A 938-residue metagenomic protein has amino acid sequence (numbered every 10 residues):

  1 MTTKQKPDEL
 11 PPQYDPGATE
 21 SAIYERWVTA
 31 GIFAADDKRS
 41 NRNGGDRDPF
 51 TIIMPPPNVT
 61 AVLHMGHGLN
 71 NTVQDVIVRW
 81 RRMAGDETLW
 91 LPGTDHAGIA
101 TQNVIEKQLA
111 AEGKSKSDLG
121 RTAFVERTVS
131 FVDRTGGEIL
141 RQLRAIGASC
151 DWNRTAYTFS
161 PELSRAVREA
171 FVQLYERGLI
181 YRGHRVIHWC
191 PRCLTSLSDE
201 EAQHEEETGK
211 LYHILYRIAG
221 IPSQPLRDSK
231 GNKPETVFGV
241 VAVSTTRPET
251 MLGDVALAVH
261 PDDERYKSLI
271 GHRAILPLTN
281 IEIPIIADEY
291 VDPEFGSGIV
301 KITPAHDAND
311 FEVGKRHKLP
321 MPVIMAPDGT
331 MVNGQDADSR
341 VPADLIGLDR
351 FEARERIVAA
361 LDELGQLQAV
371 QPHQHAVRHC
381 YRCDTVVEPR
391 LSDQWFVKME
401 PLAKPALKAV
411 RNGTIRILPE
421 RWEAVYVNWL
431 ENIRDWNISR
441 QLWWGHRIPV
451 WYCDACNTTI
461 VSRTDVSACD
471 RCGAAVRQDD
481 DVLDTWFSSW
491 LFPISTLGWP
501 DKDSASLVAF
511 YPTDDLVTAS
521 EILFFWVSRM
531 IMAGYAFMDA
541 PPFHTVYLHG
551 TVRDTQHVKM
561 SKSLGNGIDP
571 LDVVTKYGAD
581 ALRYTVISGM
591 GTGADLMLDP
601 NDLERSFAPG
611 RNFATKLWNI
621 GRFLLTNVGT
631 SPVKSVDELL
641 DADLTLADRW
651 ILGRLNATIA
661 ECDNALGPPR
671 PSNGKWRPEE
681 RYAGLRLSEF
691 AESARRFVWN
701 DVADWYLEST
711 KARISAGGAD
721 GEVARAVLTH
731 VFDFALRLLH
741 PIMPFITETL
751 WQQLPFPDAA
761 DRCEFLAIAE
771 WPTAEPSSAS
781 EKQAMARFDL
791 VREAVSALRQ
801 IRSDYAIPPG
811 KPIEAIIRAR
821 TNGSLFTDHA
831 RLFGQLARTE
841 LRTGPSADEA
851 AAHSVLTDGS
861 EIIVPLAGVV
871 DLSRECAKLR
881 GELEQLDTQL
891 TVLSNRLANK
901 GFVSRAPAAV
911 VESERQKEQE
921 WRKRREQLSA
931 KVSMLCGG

Functional and structural regions predicted by a protein language model:
M1-M65, T88, Y381, L617: Non-catalytic terminal extensions that flank enzyme cores
T2-D8, Q13, A22, R26-A30 (+14 more regions): Residue patterns forming the tRNA-binding/recognition surfaces of aminoacyl-tRNA synthetases and related DALR
R39-R42, P55-P56, L89-Q102, T155-L163 (+3 more regions): Short, solvent-exposed turn/loop segments enriched in Gly/Ser/Thr/Pro and often Arg
N41-I105, T158, V167, V243-T246 (+6 more regions): N-terminal catalytic cores of NTP/NDP-binding nucleotidyl/phosphoryl-transfer enzymes
G68-V76, P234-P277, V300-D307, H317-M325 (+4 more regions): Extended active-site and interfacial segments that coordinate phosphate-rich ligands in large catalytic machineries
T72-L89, A308-L319, V358-L361, I522-D539 (+1 more regions): Metal-dependent nuclease catalytic cores in nucleic-acid-processing enzymes, especially RNase H-like/related
H213, N428-F487, L491, A536-A579 (+1 more regions): Feature 926 captures the class I aminoacyl-tRNA synthetase adenylation module centered on the KMSKS loop
N280-I286, Q478-Y511, N700-L707: Active-site-adjacent "gating/activation" loops or surface patches in catalytic cores
